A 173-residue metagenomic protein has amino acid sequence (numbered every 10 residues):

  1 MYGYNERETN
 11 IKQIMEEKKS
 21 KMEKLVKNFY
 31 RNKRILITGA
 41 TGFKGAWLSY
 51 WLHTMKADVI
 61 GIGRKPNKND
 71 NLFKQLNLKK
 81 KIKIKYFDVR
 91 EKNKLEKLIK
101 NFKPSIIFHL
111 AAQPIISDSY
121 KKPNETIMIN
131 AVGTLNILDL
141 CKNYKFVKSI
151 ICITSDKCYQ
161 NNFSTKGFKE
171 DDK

Functional and structural regions predicted by a protein language model:
M1-K173: N-terminal Rossmann-like NAD(P)+-binding domain of SDR-like oxidoreductases, especially those catalyzing
